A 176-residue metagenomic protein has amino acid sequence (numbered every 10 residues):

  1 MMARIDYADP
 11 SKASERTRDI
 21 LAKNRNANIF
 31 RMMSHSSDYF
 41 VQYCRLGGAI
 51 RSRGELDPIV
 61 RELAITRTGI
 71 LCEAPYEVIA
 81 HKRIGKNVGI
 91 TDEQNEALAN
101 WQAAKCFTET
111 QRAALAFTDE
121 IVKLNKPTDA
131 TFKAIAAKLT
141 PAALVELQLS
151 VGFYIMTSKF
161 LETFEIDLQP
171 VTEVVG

Functional and structural regions predicted by a protein language model:
M1-G176: Hydrophobic alpha-helical segments
